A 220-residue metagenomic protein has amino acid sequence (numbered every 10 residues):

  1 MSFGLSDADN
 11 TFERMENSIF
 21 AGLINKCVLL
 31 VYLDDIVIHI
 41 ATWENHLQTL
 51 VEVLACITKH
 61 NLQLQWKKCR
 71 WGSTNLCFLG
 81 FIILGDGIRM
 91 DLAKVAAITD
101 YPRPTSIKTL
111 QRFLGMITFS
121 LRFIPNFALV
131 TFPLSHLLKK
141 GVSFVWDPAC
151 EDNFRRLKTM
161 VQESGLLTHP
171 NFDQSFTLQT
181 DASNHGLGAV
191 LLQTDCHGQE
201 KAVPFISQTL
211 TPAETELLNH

Functional and structural regions predicted by a protein language model:
M1-T11, H197-H220: A short, polar/acidic, helix/strand-boundary loop motif
G4, D91, D181: Short, conserved phosphate/pyrophosphate- and ester-handling motifs at nucleotide-, phospho-/glycolipid
D7, Y32, T58, K67-Q174: C-terminal reverse transcriptase regions that engage the nucleic-acid substrate
D9-Q48, E52, F123-F127: Active-site palm subdomain of RNA-directed nucleic acid polymerases
S18-N25, T159, E163-L167, T211-P212: Conserved helix-loop functional segments at active or binding sites
G22-K26, C56-Q65, Q193-Q199: Secondary-structure transition/capping motifs at alpha-helix termini and the adjoining loop/turn into the next element
Q174-A182: Two-metal-ion RNase H-like nuclease active-site motif
N184-Q193: Acidic, metal-ligating active-site segments
